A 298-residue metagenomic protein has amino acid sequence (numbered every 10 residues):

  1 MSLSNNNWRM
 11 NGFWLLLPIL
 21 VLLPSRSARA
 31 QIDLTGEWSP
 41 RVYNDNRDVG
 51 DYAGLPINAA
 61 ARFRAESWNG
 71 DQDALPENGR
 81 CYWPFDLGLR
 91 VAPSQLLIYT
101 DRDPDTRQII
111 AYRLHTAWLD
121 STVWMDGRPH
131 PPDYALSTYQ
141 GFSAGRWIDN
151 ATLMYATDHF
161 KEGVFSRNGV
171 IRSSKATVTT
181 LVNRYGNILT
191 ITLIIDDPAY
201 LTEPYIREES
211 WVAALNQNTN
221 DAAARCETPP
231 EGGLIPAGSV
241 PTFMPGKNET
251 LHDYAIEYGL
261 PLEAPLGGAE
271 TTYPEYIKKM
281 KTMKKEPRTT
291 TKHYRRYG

Functional and structural regions predicted by a protein language model:
M1-M10: N-terminal secretory signal peptides that target proteins for export/translocation
S2-L3, A28-G298: Hydrophobic small-molecule pocket/channel-lining residues, especially in calycin-type beta-barrels
N6, L23-R26: Intrinsically disordered, low-complexity regions enriched in serine, threonine, proline and polar/charged residues
G12-L23: Bacterial N-terminal signal peptides
